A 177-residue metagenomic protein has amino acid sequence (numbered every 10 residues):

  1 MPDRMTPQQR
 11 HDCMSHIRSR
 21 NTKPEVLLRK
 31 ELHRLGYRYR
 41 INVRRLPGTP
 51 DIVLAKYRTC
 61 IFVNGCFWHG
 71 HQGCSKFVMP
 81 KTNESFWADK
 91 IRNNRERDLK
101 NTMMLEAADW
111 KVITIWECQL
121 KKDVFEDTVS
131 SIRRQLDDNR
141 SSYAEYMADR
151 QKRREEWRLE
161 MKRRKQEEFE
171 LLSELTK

Functional and structural regions predicted by a protein language model:
M1-T114, C118-K177: Nucleic-acid endo/exonuclease domains
